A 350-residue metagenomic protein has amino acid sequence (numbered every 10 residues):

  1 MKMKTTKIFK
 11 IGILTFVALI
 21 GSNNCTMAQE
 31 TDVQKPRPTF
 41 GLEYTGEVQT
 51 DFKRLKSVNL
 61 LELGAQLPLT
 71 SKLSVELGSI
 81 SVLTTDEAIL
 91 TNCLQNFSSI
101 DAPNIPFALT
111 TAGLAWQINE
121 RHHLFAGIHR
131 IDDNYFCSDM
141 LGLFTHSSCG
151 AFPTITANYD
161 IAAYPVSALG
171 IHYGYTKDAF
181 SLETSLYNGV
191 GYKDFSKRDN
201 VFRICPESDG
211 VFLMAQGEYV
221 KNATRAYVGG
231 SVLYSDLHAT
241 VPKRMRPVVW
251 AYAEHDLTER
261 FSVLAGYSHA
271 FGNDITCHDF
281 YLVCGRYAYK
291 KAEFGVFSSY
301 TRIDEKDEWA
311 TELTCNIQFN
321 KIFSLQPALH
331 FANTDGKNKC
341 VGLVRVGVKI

Functional and structural regions predicted by a protein language model:
T31-D51, V75-L77, T85, H146-S147 (+2 more regions): Transmembrane beta-strand segments of Gram-negative outer membrane beta-barrel proteins
Q34-F40, S71-V75, E120-L124, L169 (+6 more regions): Outer-envelope beta-barrel architecture signal
F40-G46, L77-S81, A126-R130, T184-N188 (+6 more regions): Transmembrane beta-barrel strands of outer-membrane/channel proteins
D51-N59, S71-A112: Surface-exposed loop and membrane-interface regions of Gram-negative outer-membrane beta-barrel proteins
A65-L69, W116, I128, Y175-K177 (+6 more regions): Residue-level signature of outer-membrane beta-barrel architecture
S71-K72, L182-S185, E218-D304: Detector for outer-membrane/organellar transmembrane beta-barrel domains, recognizing the amphipathic beta-strand
E87-T111, R121-V211, G347: Surface-exposed coil loops of outer-membrane beta-barrel proteins
N338-I350: Outer-membrane beta-barrel "beta-signal"
